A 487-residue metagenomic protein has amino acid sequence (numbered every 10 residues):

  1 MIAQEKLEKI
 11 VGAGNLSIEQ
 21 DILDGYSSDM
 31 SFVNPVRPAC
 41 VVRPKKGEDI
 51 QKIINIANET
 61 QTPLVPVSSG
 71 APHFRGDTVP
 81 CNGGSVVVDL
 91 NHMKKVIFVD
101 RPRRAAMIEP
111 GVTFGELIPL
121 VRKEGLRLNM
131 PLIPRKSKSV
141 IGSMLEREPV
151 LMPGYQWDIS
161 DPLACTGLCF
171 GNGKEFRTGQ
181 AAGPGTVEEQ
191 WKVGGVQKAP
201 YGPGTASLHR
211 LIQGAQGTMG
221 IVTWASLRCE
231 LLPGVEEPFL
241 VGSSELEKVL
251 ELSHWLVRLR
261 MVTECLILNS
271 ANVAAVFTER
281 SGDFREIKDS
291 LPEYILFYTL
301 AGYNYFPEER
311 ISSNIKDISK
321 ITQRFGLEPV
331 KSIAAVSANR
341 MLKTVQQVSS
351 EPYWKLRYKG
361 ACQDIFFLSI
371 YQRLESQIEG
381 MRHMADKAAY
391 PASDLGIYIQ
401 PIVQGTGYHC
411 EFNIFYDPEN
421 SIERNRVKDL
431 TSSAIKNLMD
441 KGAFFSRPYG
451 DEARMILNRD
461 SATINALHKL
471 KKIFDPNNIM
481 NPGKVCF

Functional and structural regions predicted by a protein language model:
M1-F32, I56-L64, S69, T322-T344 (+1 more regions): N-terminal accessory segments
I2-G14, K52-T60, L120, E251-L259 (+5 more regions): Generic non-transmembrane alpha-helical segments
L16-Q20, R43, L64-S68, V88-L90 (+9 more regions): General beta-strand structural signal in soluble alpha/beta enzymes
S28-M93: Glycine-rich N-terminal segment of FAD-binding domains in flavoprotein oxidoreductases, spanning the beta-loop-helix
N34-V36, V79-S85, T278, I402-Y408 (+1 more regions): A short, glycine/Asx- and small/polar-enriched loop/turn that sits immediately N-terminal to a beta-strand
I97, P110, G115, P119-L252: FAD-binding subdomain of flavoenzyme oxidoreductases
V241-E245, L250-L430, R447-D451: C-terminal substrate-recognition/cap domain of FAD-linked oxidoreductases
R447-F487: Activity-critical C-terminal alpha-helical subdomain
